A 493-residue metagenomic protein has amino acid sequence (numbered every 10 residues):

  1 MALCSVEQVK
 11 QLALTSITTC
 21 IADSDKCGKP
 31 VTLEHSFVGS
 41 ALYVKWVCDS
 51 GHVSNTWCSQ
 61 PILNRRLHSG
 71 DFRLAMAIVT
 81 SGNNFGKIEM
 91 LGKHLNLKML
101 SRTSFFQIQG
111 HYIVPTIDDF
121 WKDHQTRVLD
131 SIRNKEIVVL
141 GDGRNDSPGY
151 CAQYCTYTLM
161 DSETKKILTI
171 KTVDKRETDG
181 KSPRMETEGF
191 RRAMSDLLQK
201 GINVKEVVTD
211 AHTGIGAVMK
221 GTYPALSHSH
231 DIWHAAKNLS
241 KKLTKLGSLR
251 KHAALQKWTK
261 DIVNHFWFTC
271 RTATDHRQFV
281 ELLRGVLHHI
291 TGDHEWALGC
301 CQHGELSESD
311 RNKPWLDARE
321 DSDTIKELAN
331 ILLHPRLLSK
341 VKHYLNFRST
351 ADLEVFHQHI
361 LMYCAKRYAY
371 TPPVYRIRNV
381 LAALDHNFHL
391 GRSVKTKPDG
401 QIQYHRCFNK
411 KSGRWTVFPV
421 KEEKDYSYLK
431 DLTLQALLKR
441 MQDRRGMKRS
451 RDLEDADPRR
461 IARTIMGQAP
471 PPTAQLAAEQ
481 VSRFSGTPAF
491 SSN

Functional and structural regions predicted by a protein language model:
M1-I17: N-terminal alpha-helical interaction blocks
L12-T18, K29-P30, V38-D49, V53-S69 (+8 more regions): RNase H-like nuclease fold core
C20-D23, G28, L33, R367: Conserved ASCE P-loop ATPase motor domains encompassing nucleic-acid-directed helicases/translocases
M90, W121-H124, P373, V394-T396: Short coil/turn segments at secondary-structure boundaries
N203, K245-H252, R271-D275, G292 (+5 more regions): Intrinsically disordered or highly flexible coil/loop and linker segments, enriched in small and charged/polar residues
E308, K313-V355, H359-C364, Y368: Long, repeat-rich segments with strong aromatic
N346, D352-D431, Q435-L438: Basic, amphipathic alpha-helical segments enriched in Lys/Arg and hydrophobic/aromatic residues
